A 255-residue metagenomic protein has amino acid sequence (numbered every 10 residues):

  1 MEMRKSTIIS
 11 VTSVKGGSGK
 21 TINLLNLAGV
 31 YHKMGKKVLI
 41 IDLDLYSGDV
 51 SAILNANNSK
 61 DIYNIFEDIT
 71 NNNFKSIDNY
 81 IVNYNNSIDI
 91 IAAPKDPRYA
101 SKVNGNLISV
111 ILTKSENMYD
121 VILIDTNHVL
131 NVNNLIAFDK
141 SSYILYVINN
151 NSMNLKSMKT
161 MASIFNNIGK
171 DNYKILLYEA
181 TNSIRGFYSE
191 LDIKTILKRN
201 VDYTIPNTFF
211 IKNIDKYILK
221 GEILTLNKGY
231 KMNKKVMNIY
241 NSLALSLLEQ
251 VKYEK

Functional and structural regions predicted by a protein language model:
M1-I8, S163-I168, N172-Y173, I218 (+1 more regions): Acidic-aromatic/histidine active-site loop/patch
E2-V38: Walker A (P-loop) phosphate-binding motif
V14, N149-N150, Y173-G186, T204-I211: G-domain G4 guanine-recognition motif of GTPases
Y31-I90: Phosphate-binding loop that captures ATP/GTP phosphates
I69-N133: Cytosolic-facing regulatory segments adjacent to core modules
V121, Y143, R199-Y203: Well-ordered beta-strand positions
V129-N151: Inter-motif core of Ras-like GTPase G domains
T181-I184, I193-T225: Beta-strand-loop-alpha "switch" segments that mediate conformational coupling across diverse proteins
